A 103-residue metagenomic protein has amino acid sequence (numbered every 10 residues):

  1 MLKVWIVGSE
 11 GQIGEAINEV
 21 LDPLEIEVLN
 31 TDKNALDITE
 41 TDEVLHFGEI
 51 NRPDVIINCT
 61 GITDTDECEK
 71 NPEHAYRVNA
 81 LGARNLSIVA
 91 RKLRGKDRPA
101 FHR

Functional and structural regions predicted by a protein language model:
L2-P23: N-terminal Rossmann NAD(P)H-binding glycine-rich loop of SDR-like oxidoreductase domains
K3, E27, K96: Residues at the starts of beta-strands that form the adenosine-phosphate
V7, T31, C59-T60, D97-R103: SDR active-site strand-loop-helix element
D22-H46: Adenosine-cofactor binding site in Rossmann-like domains, unifying the SAM/SAH pocket of S-adenosylmethionine-dependent
L24, N51, K92-R94: Helix C-cap/helix->beta junction micro-motif
T41-V78, R103: NAD(P)H-binding glycine-rich loop region in Rossmannoid oxidoreductase-like domains and their noncatalytic homologs
K70-R98: NAD(P)-cofactor binding segment of oxidoreductase domains
